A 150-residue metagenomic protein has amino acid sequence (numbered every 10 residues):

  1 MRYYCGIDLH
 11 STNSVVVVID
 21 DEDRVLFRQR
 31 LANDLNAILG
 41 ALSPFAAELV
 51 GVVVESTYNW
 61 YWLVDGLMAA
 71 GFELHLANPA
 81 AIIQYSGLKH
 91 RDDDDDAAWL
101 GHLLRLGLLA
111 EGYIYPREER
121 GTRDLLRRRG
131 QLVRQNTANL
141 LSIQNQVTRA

Functional and structural regions predicted by a protein language model:
M1-A150: A detector of single, family-specific signature residues that are central to catalytic or substrate-handling motifs
